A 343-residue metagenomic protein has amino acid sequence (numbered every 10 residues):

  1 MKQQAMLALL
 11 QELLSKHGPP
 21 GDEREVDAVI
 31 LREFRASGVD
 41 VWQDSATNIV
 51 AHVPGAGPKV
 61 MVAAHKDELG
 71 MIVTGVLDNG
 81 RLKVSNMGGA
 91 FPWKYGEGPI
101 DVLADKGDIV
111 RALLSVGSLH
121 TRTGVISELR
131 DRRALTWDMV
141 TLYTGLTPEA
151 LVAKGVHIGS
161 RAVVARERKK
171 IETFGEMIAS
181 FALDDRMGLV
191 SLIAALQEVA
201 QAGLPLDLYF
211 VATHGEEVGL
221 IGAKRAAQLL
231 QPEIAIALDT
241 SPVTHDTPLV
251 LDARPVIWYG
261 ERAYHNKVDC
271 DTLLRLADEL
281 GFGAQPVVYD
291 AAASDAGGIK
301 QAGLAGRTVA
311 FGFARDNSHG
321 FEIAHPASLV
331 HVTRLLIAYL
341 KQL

Functional and structural regions predicted by a protein language model:
M1-L343: N-terminal hydrophobic/helix-forming segments and targeting peptides
